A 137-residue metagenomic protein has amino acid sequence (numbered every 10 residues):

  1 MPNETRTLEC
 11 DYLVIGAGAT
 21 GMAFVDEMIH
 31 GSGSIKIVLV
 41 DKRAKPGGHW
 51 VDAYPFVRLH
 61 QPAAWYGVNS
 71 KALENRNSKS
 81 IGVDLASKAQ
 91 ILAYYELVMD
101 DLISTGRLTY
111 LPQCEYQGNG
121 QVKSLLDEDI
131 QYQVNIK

Functional and structural regions predicted by a protein language model:
M1-N3, V122: A short, compositionally biased domain-edge/stem linker segment
N3-L39: N-terminal Rossmann-like FAD-binding beta1-loop-alpha1 element of flavoenzymes
G21-M22, G47, G118-N119: Short, well-ordered alpha-helical microsegments
S32-G33, K42-K45, L102, E115: Rossmann-like flavin
V38-D41, Y110-L111: A structural signal for short, well-ordered beta-strand segments and their strand-loop junctions that often border
K42-L97: Glycine-rich active-site loop/strand segments that organize a redox cofactor
K79-K137: Feature captures the FAD/FMN-dependent oxidoreductase FAD-binding
